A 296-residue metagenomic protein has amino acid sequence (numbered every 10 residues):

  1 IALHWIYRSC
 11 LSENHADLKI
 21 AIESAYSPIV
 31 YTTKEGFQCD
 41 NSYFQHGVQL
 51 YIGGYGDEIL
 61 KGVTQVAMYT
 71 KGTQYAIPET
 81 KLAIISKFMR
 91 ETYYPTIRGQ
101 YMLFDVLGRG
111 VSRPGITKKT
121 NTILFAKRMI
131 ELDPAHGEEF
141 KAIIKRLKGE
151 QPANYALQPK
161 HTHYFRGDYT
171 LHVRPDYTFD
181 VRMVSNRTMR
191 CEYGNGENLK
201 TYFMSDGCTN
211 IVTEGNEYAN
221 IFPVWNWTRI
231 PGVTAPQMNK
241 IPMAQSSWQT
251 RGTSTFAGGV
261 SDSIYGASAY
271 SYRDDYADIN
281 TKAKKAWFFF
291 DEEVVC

Functional and structural regions predicted by a protein language model:
I1, K19-H46, I84-Q100, K148-Q151: Long, well-ordered core segments of solenoidal/helical folds
I1-K19: Extended ligand-binding groove/face enriched in aromatic
I6-C10, T64-A67, K71: Alpha-solenoid repeat junctions
L11-E13, I20-Y31, E35-Q65, P114-K119 (+3 more regions): Extended ligand-binding clefts on enzyme/binding-domain cores
I59, V66-C296: Extended polysaccharide-engagement surfaces of secreted carbohydrate-active enzymes
